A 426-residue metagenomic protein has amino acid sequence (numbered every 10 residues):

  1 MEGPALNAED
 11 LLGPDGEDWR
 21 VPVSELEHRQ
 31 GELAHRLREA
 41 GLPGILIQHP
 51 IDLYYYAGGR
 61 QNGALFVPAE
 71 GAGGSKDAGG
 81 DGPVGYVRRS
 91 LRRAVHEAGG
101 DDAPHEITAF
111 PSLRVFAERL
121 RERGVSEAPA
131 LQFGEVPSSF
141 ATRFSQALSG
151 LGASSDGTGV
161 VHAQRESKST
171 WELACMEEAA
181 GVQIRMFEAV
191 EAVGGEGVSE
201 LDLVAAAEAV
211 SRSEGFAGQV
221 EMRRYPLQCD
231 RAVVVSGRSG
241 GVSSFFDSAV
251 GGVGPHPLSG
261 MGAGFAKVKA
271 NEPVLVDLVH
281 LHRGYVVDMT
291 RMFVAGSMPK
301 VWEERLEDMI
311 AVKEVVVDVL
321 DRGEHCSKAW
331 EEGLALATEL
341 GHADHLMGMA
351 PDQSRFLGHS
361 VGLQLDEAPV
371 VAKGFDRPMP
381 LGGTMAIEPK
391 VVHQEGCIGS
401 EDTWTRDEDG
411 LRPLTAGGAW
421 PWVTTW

Functional and structural regions predicted by a protein language model:
M1-W426: Active-site neighborhoods and metal-handling regions in enzymes and metal-associated proteins
